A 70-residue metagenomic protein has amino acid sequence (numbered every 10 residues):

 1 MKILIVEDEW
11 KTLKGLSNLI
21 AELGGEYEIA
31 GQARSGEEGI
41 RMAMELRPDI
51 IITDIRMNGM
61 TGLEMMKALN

Functional and structural regions predicted by a protein language model:
M1-K2: Non-catalytic signal-transmission and effector/linker regions of two-component phosphorelay proteins
I5-D8, G36: Generic alpha-helix initiation/capping and coil-helix boundary signal
E7, D54-I55: Active-site residues of response regulator receiver
W10-G31: Two-component/phosphorelay signaling modules centered on CheY-like receiver
S17, Q32-I50: Acidic, metal-coordinating helix/loop segments flanking the phosphotransfer/catalytic sites of two-component signaling
E28, I55-R56: Short, flexible loop segments at the rims of nucleotide/cofactor-binding pockets, characterized by
S35-E38, N58-E64: Acidic catalytic/metal-coordinating carboxylates
